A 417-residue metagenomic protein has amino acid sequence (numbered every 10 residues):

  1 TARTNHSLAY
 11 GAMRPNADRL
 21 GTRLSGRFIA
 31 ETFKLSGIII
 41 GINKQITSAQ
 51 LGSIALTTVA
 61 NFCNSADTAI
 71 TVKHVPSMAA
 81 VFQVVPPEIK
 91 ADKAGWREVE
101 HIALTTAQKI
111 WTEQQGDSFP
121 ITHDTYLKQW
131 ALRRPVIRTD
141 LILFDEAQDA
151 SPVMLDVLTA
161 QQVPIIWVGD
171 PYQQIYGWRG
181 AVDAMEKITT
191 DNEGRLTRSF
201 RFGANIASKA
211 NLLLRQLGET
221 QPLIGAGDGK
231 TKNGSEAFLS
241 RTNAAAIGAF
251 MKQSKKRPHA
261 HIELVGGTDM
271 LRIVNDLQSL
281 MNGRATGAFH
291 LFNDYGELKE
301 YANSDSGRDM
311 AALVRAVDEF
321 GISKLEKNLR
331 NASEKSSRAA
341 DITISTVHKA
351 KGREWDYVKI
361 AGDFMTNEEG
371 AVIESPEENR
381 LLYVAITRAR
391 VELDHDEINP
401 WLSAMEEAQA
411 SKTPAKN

Functional and structural regions predicted by a protein language model:
T1-A66, R257, I262-D269: Conserved P-loop NTPase-based nucleic-acid remodeling module centered on helicase motor cores
R3-L8, V136-I137, L141, Q148-N233 (+7 more regions): Conserved helicase motor core of SF1/SF2 NTP-dependent helicases
D18-L35, L213-Q221, L277-N303: A polyampholytic, Gly/Pro-enriched intrinsically disordered region
I42-L143, P152-V157, G177: Accessory N-terminal region flanking or inserted into the helicase ATPase core in nucleic-acid motor proteins
E146-D149, R388-A389: Catalytic glutamate of the conserved HExxH
Q278-D396, P400-A404: Conserved helicase C-terminal RecA-like lobe
A415-N417: Acidic, low-complexity intrinsically disordered tails
